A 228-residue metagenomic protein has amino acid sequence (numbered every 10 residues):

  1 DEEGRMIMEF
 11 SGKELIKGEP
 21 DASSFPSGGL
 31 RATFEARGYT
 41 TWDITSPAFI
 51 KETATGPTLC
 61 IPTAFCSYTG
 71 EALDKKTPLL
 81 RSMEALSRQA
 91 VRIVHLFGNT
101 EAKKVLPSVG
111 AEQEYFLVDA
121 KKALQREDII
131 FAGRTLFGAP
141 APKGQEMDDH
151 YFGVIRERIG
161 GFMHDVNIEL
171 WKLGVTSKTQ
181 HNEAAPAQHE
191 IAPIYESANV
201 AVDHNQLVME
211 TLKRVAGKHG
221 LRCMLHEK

Functional and structural regions predicted by a protein language model:
D1-K228: Glycine-rich, acidic/polar active-site loops that bind/position phosphate-bearing ligands
